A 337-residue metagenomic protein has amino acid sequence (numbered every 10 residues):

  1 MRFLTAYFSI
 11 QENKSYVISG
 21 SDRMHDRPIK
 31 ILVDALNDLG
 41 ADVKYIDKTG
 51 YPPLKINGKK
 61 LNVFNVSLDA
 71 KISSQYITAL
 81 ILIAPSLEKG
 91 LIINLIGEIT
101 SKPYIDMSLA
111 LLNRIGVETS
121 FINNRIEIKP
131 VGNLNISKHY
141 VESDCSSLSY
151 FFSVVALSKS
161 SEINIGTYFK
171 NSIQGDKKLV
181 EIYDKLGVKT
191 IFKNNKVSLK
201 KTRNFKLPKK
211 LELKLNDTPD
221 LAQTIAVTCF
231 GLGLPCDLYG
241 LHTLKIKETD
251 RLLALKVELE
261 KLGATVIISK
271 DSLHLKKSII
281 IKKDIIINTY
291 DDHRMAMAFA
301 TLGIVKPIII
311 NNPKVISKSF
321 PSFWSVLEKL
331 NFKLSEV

Functional and structural regions predicted by a protein language model:
M1-V337: Short, structured segments at the rim of ligand-binding sites
